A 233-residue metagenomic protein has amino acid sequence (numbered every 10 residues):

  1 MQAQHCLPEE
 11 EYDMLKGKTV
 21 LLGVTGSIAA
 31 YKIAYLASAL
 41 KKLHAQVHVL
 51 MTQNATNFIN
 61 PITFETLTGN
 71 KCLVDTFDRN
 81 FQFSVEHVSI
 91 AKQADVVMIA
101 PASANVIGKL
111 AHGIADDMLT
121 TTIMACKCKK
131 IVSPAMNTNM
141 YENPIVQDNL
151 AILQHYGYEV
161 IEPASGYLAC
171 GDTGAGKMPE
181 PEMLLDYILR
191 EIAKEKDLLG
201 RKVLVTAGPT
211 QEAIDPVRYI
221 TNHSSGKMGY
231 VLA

Functional and structural regions predicted by a protein language model:
Q2-I131, N137-G226, Y230-A233: A cross-family phosphate/adenosyl-ligand binding-site feature
